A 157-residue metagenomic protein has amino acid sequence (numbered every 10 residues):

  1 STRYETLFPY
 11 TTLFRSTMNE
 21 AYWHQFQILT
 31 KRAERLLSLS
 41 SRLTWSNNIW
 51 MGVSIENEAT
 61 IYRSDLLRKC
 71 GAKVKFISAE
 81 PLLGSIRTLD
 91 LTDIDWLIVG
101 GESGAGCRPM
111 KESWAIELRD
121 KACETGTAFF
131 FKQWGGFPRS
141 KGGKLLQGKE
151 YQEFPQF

Functional and structural regions predicted by a protein language model:
S1-T12: Single conserved hydrophobic/aromatic residue that forms the stacking wall/gate of nucleotide- or nucleobase-binding
L7-P9, E34, I55-T60: Conserved glycine-rich "GG(E/T)P / GGGxP" loop and the immediately following alpha-helix in the radical SAM core
F14-M18, Y22-Q27, R35: Short, compact, well-ordered microdomains
F14-T17, R63-L67, W114-L118: A general structural detector for well-ordered alpha-helical segments in enzyme core domains, enriched
N19-Y22, G71, I116, C123: Anion (oxyanion) recognition and catalysis
Q25-Q27, N48-G52, V74-S78, D95-I98 (+1 more regions): Structural preference for beta-strand elements that scaffold enzyme active sites
R32-T44, R63-L67, S85-T92: Distinct, well-ordered alpha-helical segments
L83, R87-F157: Auxiliary Fe-S-binding modules of radical SAM enzymes
